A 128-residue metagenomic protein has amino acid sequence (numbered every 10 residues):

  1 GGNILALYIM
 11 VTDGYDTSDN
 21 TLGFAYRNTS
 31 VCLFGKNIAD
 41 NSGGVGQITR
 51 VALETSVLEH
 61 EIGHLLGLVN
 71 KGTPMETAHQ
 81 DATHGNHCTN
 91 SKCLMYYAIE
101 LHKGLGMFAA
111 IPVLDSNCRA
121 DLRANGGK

Functional and structural regions predicted by a protein language model:
G1-E59, L65, V69-A78: Metzincin-family zinc-dependent endopeptidase catalytic domain
G44-N117: The catalytic-center signature of Zn2+-dependent metalloproteases
P112-K128: Short, low-complexity, Pro/Ser/Thr/Gly-rich segments in the mature regions of secreted, periplasmic
